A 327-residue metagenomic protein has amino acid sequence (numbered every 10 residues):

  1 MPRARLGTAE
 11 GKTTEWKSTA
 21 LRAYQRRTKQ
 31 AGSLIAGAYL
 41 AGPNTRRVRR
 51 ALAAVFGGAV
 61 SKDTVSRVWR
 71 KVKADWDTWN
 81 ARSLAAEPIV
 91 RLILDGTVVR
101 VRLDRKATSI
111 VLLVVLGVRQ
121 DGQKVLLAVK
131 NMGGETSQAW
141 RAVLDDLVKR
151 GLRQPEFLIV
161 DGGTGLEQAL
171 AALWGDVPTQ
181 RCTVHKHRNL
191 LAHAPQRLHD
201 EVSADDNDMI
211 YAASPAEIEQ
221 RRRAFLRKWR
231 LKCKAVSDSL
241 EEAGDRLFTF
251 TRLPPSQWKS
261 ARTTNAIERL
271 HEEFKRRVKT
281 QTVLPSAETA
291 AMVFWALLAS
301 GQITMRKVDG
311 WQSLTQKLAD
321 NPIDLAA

Functional and structural regions predicted by a protein language model:
P2-Y24, V55-A59, T64-I159, T164 (+3 more regions): RNase H-like nuclease fold core
R27-A31, E201: Alpha-helix N-cap/N′ positions at the starts of helices
Q30-G42: Short, amphipathic alpha-helical "recognition" segments used to contact nucleic acids or chromatin
S33-L34, A204, R276: Positions in alpha-helical segments
R46-G57: DNA-recognition alpha helix
M132, L190, E201-D205, M209 (+2 more regions): A short, charged helix-loop
F157-T164, A169-D205: Conserved beta-strand -> loop -> alpha-helix junction used to position metal-binding or nucleic-acid-contacting
I210-A327: Acidic/histidine-rich catalytic cores and adjacent linkers of DNA breakage/strand-transfer/modification proteins
